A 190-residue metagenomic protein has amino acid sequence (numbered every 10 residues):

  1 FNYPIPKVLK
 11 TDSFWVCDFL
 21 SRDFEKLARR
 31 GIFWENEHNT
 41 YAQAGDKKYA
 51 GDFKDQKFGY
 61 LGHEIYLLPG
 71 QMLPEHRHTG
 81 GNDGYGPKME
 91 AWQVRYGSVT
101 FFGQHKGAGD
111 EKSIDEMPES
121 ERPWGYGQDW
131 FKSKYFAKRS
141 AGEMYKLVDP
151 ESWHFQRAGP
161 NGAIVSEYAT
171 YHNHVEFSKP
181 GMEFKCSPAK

Functional and structural regions predicted by a protein language model:
F1-L61: A short, N-terminal "cap"/entry segment at the start of jelly-roll beta-barrel domains of the cupin/DSBH fold
K47-G62, L73-V94: A short beta-loop-beta micro-motif enriched in histidine and acidic residues
Q56-G59, G86-A91, W124-R139: Glycine-rich, flexible loop segments associated with nucleotide phosphate handling
H63, M89-E90, V99, E143 (+2 more regions): Generic beta-strand structural signal
E64-P87, H105-G109, R139-A141, Y145 (+1 more regions): Conserved short histidine dyad/triad with adjacent acidic residue
Y66, Q93, K138, R157-A158: Well-ordered beta-strand positions
L68-P69, G86-G125: Glycine- and acidic-residue-biased ligand/ion/polar-headgroup-sensing regions
K106-Y135, W153-K190: Double-stranded beta-helix
